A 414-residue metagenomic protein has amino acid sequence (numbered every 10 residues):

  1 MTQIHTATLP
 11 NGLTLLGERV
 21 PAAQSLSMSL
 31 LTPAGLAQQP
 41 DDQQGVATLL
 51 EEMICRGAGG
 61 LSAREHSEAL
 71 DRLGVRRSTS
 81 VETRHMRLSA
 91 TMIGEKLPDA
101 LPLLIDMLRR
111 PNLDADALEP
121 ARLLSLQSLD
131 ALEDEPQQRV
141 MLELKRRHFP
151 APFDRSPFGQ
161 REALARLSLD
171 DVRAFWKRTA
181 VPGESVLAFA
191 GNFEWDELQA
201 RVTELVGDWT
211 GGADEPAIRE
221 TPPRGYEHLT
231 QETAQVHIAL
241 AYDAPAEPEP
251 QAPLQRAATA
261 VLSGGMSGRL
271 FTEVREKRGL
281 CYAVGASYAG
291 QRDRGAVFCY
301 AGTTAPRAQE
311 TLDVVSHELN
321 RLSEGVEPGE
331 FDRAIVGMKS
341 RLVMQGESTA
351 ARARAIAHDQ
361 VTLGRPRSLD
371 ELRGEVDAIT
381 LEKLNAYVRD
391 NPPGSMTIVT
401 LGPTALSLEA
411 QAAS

Functional and structural regions predicted by a protein language model:
T2-I4, T8, R19, E65-A217 (+3 more regions): Charge-rich, well-structured scaffold segments of protease-associated domains
L13, E18-A34, Q44, E184 (+2 more regions): His/Glu-based metal-binding/catalytic segments typifying zinc-dependent metallopeptidases
A22, S27-G94, G264-L280, Q291: M16/MPP (pitrilysin/insulinase) zinc-metallopeptidase core fold and M16-derived inactive scaffolds
L30-P33, Q39-P40, Q44-I54, H148 (+6 more regions): Unusually extended, aromatic-enriched hydrophobic runs near protein termini
